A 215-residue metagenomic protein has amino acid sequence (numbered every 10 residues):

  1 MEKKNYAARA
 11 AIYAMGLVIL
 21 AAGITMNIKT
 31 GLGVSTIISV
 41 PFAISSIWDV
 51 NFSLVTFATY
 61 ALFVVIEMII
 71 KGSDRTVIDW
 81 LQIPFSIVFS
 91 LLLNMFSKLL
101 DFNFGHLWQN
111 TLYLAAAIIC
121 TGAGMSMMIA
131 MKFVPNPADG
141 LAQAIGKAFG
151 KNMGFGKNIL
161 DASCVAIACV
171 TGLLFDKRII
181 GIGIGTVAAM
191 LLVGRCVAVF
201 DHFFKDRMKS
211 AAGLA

Functional and structural regions predicted by a protein language model:
M1-A215: Core subunits and conserved enzymes of cellular information-processing and envelope-translocation systems across
